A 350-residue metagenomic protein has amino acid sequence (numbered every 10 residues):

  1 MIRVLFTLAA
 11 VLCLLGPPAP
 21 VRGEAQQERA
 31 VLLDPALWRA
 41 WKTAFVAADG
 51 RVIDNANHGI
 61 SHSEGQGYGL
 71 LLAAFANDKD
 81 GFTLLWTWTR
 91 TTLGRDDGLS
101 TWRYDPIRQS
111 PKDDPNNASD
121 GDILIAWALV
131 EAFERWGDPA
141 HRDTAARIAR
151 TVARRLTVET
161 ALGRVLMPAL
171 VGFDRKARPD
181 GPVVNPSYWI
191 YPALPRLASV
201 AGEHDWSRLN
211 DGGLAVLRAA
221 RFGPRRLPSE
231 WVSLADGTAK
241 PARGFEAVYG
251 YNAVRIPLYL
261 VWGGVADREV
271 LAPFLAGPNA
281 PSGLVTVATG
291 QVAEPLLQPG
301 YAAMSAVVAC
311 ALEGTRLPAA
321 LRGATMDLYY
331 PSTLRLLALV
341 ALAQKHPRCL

Functional and structural regions predicted by a protein language model:
M1-F6: Bacterial N-terminal signal peptides that target proteins for export
T7-G16: Bacterial N-terminal signal peptides
G16-Q26: Signal peptide processing junction and immediate N-terminal pro/mature segment of secreted/exported proteins
E28, L32, G59-S63, S119-D120 (+4 more regions): Extended ligand-binding clefts on enzyme/binding-domain cores
E28-D122, G323, D327: N-terminal carbohydrate-binding/catalytic regions of secreted carbohydrate-active enzymes
L71-F75, L124-E134, P192-R196, L258-W262 (+1 more regions): Short glycine/serine- and small hydrophobic-enriched flexible loop segments
D78, D138-H141: Residues in the short coil linking paired helices within alpha-helical repeat scaffolds
T92-R95, R135, R155: Residue position in alpha-helical solenoids
